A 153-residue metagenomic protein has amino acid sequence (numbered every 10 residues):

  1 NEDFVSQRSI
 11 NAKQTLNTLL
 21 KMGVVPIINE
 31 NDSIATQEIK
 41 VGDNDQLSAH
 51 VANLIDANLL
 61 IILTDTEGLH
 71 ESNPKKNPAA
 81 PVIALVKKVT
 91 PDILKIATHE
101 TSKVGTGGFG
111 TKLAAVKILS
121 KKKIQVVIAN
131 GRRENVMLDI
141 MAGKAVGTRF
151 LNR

Functional and structural regions predicted by a protein language model:
N1-R153: C-terminal catalytic "cap/lid" subdomain
